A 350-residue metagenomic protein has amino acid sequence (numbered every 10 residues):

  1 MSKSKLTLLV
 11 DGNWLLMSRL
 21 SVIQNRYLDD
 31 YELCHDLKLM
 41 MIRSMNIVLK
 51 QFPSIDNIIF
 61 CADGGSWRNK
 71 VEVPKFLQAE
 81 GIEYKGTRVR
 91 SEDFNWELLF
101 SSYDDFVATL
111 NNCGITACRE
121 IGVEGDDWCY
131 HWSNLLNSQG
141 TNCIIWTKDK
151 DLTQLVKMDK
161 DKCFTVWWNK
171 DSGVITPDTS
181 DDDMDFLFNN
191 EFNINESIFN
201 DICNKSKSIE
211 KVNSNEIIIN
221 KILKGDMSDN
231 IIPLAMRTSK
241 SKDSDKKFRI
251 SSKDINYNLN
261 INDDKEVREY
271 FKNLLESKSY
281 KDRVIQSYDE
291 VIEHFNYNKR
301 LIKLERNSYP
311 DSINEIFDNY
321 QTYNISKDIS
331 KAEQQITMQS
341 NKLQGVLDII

Functional and structural regions predicted by a protein language model:
M1-K3, Q24, F295, R300 (+1 more regions): Low-complexity, acidic/Ser/Thr- and charged residue-rich accessory regions of DNA metabolism proteins
S2-I144, L152-D178, F192, K303 (+2 more regions): Noncatalytic, basic helical substrate-engagement surface that gates or grips nucleic-acid strands
L33-L37, D289-H294: Glycine-rich, flexible loop segments associated with nucleotide phosphate handling
N46-V48, D104-V107, K281-V291, N298-K299: Intrinsically disordered, low-complexity boundary segments flanking structured domains
S54, W146, F295-Y297: Short, basic and Ser/Thr-rich N-terminal targeting/leader segments
K148-Q154, D185-D289, E293, I302: Helix-hairpin-helix
